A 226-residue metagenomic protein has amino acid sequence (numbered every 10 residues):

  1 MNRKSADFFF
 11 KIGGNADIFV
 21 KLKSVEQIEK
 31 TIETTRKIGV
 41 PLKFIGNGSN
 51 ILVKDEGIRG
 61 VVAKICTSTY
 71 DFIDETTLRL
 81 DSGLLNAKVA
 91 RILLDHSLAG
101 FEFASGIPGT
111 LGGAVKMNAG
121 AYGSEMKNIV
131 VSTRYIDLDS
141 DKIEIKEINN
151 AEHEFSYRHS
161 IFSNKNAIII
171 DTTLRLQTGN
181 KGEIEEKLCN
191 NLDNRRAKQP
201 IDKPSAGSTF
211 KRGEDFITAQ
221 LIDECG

Functional and structural regions predicted by a protein language model:
M1-L111, V115: Anion-binding (especially nucleotide phosphate/pyrophosphate-binding) glycine-rich loop and adjoining beta-alpha core
F9, I51, K142-G226: Phosphate/pyrophosphate- and phosphate-bearing ligand-binding catalytic cores of soluble enzymes
G13, I18-V25, L52-Y70, K116-N149 (+1 more regions): Structural signature of FAD isoalloxazine-binding scaffolds in flavoprotein oxidoreductases
K23-E26, L84, K88, S124 (+4 more regions): Conserved active-site and cofactor/substrate-binding residues in soluble primary-metabolism enzymes
I51, A90-L93, E102-S105, N118-E125 (+3 more regions): A generic local secondary-structure boundary/capping motif
T67, S82, D137, L176-T178 (+1 more regions): Non-catalytic surface loops within mature trypsin-like serine protease
F72-T77, D81, N86-A87, G100 (+2 more regions): Contiguous, small/hydrophobic- and glycine-enriched helical/loop subdomains that border and often "cap" functional
L93, L111, V115-A119, R134-D137 (+2 more regions): Short, well-ordered alpha-helical segments in soluble proteins
